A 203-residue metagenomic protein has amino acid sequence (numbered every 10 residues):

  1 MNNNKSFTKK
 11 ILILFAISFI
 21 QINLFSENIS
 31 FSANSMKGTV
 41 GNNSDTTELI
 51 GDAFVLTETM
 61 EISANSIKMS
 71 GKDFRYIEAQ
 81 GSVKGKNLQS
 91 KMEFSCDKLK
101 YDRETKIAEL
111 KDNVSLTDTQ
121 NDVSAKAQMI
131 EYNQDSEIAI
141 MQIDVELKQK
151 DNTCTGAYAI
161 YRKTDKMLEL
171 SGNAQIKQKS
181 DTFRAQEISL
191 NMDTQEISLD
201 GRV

Functional and structural regions predicted by a protein language model:
M1-N2, Q21: Intrinsically disordered, low-complexity peptide-like regions
N2-L12: Bacterial N-terminal signal peptides that target proteins for export
I11-N23: Bacterial N-terminal signal peptides
F25-V203: N-terminal amphipathic/hydrophobic interface segments
